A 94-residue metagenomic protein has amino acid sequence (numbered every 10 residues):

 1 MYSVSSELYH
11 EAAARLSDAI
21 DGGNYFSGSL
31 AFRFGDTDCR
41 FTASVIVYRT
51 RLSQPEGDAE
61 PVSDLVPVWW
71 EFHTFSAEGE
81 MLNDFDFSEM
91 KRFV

Functional and structural regions predicted by a protein language model:
Y2-Y25, S29, Q54-V94: Acidic, low-complexity intrinsically disordered segments
L30-D38, A43-R51, S76-E78: Beta-strand elements of well-folded, non-transmembrane domains
